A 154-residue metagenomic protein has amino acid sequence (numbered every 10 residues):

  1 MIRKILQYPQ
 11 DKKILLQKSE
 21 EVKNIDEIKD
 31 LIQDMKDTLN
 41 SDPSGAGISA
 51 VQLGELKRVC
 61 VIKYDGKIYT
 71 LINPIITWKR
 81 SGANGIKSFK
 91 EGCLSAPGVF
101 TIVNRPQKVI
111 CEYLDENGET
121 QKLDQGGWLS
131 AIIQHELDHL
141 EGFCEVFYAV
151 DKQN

Functional and structural regions predicted by a protein language model:
M1-N154: Positively charged
